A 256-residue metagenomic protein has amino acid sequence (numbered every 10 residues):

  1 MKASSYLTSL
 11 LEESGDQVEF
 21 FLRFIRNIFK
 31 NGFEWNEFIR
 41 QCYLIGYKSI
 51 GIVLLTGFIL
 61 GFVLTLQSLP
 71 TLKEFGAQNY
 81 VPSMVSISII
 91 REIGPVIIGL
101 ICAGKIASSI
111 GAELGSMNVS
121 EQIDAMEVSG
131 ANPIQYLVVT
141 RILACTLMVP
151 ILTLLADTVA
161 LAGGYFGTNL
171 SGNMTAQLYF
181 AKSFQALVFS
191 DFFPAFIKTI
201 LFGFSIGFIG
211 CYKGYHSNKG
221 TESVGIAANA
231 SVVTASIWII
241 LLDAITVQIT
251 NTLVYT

Functional and structural regions predicted by a protein language model:
M1-N36, K213-N218: Short, membrane-interfacial amphipathic segments enriched in basic
I45-I97, I101: Active-site cofactor/substrate anionic-group-binding motifs, chiefly glycine- and Lys/Arg-rich phosphate-binding loops
G46, I50, L54, I93 (+4 more regions): Selective transmembrane-helix segments that form parts of the transport pathway or gating/packing helices in multipass
T56-I59, G99, V139-T168, L201 (+3 more regions): Hydrophobic alpha-helical transmembrane segments that constitute the membrane-spanning cores of multi-pass membrane
Q67-I90, T158-I200, F208-A228, I249-T256: Membrane-interfacial helix-loop-helix connectors in multipass membrane proteins
V81-D124, I209: Hydrophobic alpha-helical transmembrane segments of multi-pass membrane transport proteins
L114-V139, T221-V224: Short cytoplasmic-facing helical segments at TM-TM junctions of multi-pass membrane proteins
G214, V233, I237, L241-V254: Membrane-helix cytosolic exit motif
